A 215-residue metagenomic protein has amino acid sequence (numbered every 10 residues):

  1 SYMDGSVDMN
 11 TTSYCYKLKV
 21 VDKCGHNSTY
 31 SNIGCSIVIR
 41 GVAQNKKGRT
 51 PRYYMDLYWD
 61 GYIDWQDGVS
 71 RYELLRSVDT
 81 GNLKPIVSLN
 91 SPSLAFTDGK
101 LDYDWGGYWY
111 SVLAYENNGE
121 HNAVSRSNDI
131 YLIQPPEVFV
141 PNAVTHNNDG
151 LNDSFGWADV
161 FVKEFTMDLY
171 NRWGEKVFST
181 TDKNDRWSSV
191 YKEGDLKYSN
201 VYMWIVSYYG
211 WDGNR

Functional and structural regions predicted by a protein language model:
S1, I86-S93, S179-K183: Short beta-strand segments within Ig-like beta-sandwich modules, predominantly Fibronectin type-III
Y2, L57-Y58, Y72, F96: Hydrophobic beta-strand residues of extracellular immunoglobulin-like
Y2-N27, F96-H121: Beta-strand-rich modules
V7-T11, T50-R52, L89-S91, L101-W105 (+4 more regions): Surface-exposed coil/turn segments at beta-strand junctions on protein surfaces, enriched
M9-N10, D22-G68, N117-A143, N147: Pro/Thr/Ser/Gly-rich low-complexity, intrinsically disordered linker/stalk tracts
Y14-Y16, W59, Y72-L75, L83 (+3 more regions): Conserved hydrophobic/aromatic "anchor" residues that stabilize well-ordered secondary structure elements
V42, Y58-G61, S127-R215: Short loop/turn motifs at secondary-structure boundaries
Y62-L83, V162-T166: Solvent-exposed loop/turn segments flanking beta-strands in beta-repeat/beta-sandwich domains
